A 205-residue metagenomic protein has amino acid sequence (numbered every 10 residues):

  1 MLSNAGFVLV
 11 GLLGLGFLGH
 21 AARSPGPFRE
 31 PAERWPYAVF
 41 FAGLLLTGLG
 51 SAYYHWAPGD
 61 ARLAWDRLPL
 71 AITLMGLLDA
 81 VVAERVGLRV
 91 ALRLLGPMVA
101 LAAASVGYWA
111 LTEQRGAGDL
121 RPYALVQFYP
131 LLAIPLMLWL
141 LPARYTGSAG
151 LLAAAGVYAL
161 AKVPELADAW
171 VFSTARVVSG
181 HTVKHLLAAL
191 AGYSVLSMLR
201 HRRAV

Functional and structural regions predicted by a protein language model:
M1-M98, V106-G116, Y145-A204: Early transmembrane hairpin module of multi-pass membrane proteins
A104-Y145: Active-site rim beta-loop-alpha module in soluble metabolic enzymes
